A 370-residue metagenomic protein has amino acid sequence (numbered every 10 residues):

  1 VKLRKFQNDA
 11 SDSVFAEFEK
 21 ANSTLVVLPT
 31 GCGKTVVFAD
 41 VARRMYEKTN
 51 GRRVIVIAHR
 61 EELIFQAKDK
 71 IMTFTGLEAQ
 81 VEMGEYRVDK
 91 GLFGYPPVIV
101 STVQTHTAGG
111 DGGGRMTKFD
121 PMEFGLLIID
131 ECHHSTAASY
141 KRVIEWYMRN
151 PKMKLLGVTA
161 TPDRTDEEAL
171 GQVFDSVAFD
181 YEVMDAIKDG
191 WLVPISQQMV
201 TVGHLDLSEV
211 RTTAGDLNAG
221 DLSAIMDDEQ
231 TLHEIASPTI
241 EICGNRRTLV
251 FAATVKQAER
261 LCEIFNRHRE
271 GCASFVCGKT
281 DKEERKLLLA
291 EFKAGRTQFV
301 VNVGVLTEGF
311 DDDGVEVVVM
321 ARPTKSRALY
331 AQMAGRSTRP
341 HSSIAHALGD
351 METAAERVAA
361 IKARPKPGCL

Functional and structural regions predicted by a protein language model:
V1-V27: Conserved pre-motif I regulatory segment
K20-V41, F251, V276: Walker A/P-loop
T35-V37, N50-T73, V255: Conserved Walker A/P-loop ATP-binding site and its immediately adjacent core in helicase/helicase-like ATPase domains
F65, E82, R87-L92, E259-E263 (+1 more regions): Conserved helicase ATPase core of P-loop NTP-dependent helicases/translocases
Y86-E123, K141-R142, V305: Conserved helix/coil segment N-terminal to the catalytic DExD/H
Q104, L126, C277-L370: Conserved RecA-like P-loop NTPase helicase motor core
H133-Q198: Post-DEXD/H (motif II) to motif III coupling segment of the RecA-like Helicase ATP-binding lobe
V177-L249: Conserved interdomain linker/interface between the two RecA-like ATPase lobes of SF2 helicase motors
